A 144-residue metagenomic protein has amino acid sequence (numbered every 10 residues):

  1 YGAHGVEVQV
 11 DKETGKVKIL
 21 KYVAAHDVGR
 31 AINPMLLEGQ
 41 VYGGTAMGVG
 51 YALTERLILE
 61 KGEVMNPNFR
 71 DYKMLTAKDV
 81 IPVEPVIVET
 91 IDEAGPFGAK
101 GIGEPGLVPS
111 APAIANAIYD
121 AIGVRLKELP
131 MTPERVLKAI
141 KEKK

Functional and structural regions predicted by a protein language model:
Y1-K144: C-terminal catalytic domains of large/alpha subunits in multi-subunit enzymes
